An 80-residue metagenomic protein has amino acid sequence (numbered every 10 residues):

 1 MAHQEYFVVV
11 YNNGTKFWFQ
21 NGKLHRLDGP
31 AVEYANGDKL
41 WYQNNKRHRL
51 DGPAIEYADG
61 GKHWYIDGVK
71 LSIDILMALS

Functional and structural regions predicted by a protein language model:
M1-S80: Glycine/tyrosine- and acidic-biased, solvent-exposed loop/turn segments at the edges of beta-strands
